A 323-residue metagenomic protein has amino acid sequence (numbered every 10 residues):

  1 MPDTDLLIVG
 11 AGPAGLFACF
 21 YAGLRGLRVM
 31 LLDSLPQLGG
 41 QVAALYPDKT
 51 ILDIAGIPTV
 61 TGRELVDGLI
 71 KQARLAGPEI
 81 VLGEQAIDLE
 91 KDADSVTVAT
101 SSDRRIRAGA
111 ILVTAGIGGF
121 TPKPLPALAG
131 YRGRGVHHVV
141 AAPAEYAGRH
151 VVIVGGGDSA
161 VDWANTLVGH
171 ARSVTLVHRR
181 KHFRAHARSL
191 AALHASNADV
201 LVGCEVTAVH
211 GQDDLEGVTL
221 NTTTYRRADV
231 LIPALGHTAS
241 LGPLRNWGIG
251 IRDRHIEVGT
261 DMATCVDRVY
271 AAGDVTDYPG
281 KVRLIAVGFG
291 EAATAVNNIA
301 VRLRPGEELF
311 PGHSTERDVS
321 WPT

Functional and structural regions predicted by a protein language model:
M1-V9, L24-R25, M30, Q37 (+4 more regions): FAD-binding core/adjacent interface of flavoenzyme oxidoreductases
T4-A76, V161-H186: Beta1-alpha1 glycine-rich phosphate/pyrophosphate-binding loop at the start of Rossmann-like nucleotide-binding domains
Y46-I51, Y131, A191-A195, I251: Short, hinge-like loop/turn segments at secondary-structure boundaries
D67-T100, R105-A108, V168-V258, L303-T315: A Rossmann-like FAD-binding core segment of flavoenzymes
P124, A129-E145, A234-A286, T294-V301: FAD-site-proximal beta/loop scaffold in flavoenzymes
G135, A144-G169: Conserved FAD-binding catalytic core of PHBH/FMO-like flavoproteins
V161-N165, V275-W321: A conserved FAD-binding loop/helix module that cradles the flavin
